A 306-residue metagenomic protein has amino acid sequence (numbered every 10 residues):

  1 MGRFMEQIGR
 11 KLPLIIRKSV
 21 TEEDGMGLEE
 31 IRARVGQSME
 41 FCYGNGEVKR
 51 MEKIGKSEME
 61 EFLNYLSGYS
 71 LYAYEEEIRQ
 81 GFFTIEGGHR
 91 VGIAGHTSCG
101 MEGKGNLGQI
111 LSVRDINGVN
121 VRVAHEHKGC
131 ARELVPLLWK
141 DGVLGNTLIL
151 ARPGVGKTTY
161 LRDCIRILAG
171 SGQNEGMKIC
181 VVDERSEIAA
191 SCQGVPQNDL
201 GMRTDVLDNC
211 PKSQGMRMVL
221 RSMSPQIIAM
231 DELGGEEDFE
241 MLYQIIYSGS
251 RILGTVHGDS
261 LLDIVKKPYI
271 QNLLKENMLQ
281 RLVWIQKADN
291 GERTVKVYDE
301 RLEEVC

Functional and structural regions predicted by a protein language model:
M1-G88: N-terminal accessory targeting/assembly segments
L71-V143: P-loop NTP-binding catalytic core
S98-R114, R281-C306: Conserved P-loop NTPase
I149: Hydrophobic anchor at the beta1->P-loop junction of P-loop NTPases
K157: Conserved lysine of the Walker
Y160, C164: Hydrophobic positions on the alpha1 helix immediately C-terminal to the Walker A/P-loop
A169-R217: P-loop NTPase switch/communication element
M223-K287: Conserved P-loop NTPase nucleotide-binding/switch module
